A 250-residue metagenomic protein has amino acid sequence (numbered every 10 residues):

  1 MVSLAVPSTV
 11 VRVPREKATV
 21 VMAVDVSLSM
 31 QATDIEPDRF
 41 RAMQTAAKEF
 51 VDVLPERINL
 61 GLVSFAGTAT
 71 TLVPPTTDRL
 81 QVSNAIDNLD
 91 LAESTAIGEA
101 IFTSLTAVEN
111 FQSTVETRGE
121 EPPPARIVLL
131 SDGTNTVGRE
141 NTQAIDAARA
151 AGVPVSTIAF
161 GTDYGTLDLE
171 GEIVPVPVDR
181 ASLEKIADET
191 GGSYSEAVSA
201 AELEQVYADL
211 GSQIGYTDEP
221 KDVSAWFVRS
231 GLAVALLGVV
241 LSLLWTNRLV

Functional and structural regions predicted by a protein language model:
M1-P14, S212-V250: C-terminal signal-anchor/stop-transfer transmembrane helix together with its immediate cytosolic, Lys/Arg-enriched
V10-V20, M30-N59, P74-R79: …and closely analogous acidic/polar surface helices at protein-protein or active-site interfaces in A-domain-like
P14, I58-L91, F102-R118, L167-L183 (+1 more regions): Short beta-strand-loop
T19, G192-S224: Juxtamembrane amphipathic/hinge helix adjacent to a transmembrane helix
D25: Residues that scaffold, gate, or flank divalent-cation-dependent active/transport sites
L28, K48-N59, D87-L91, L105-S113 (+3 more regions): Sec-exported extracytoplasmic/periplasmic mature domains
L28-P37, T68-L72, I86-S94, S131-N135 (+2 more regions): Second-shell loop/turn segments in exported
E99-F102, T114-R126, L130-E189, Y207: VWA/integrin I-like adhesion module and closely mimicked acidic/polar interface patches used
